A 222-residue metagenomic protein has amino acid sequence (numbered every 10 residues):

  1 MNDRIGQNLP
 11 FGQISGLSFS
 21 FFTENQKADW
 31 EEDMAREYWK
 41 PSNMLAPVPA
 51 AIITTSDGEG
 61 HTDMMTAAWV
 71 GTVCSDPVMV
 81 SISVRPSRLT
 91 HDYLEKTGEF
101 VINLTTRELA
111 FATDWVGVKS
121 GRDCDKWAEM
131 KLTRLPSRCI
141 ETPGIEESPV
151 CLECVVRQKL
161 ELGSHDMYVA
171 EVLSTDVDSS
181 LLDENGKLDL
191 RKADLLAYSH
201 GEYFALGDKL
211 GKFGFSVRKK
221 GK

Functional and structural regions predicted by a protein language model:
N2, N8, I14, N25-K27: Polybasic, lysine-rich low-complexity intrinsically disordered segments
S15-S20: Serine residues within intrinsically disordered or low-complexity segments
F21-T23, A28-K222: Basic, polyanion-binding surface patches
